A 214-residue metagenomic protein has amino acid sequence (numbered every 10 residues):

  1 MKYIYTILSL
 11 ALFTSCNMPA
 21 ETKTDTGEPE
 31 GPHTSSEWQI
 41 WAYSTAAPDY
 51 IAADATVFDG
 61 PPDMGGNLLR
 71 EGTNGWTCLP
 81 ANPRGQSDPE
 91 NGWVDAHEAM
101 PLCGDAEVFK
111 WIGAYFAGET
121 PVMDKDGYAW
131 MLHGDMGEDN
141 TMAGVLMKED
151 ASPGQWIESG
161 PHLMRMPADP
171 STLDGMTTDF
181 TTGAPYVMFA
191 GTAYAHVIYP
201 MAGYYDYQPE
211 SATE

Functional and structural regions predicted by a protein language model:
K2-S9: Sec-dependent signal peptide recognition, specifically the positively charged N-region followed immediately by
T14-S15: C-terminal motif of bacterial Sec signal peptides marking the signal peptidase cleavage site
M18: Short, conserved catalytic or interaction motifs in soluble domains
K23-E214: Primary mode marks residue(s) on the alpha4-beta5-alpha5 output face of response regulator receiver
